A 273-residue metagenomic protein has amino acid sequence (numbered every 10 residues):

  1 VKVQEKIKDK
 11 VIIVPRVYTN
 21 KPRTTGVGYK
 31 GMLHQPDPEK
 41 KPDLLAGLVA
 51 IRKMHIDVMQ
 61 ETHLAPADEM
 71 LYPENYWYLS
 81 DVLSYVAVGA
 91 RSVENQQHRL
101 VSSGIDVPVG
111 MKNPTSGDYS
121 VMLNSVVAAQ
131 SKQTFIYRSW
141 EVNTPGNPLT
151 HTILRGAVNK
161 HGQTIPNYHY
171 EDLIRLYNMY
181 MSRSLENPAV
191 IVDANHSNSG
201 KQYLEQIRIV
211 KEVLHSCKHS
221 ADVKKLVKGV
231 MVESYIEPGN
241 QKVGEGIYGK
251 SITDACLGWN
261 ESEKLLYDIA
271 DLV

Functional and structural regions predicted by a protein language model:
V3-R175, H196-S197, K201-E212, S216-G229 (+2 more regions): Active-site-facing alpha/beta catalytic cores
L176-M181, L185: Redox- and metal-dependent alpha/beta enzyme cores, enriched for Fe-S-associated oxidoreductases and cofactor-handling
E186-V190: Active-site/ligand-binding-proximal alpha/beta "capping" segment
V192, G258: Conserved, mostly hydrophobic/aromatic
L204, T253-C256: Alpha-helix capping and helix-loop boundary segments enriched in small/acidic/polar residues
Q241-T253: Short helix/strand-capping connector loops at secondary-structure junctions
N260-K264, V273: Mid-to-C-terminal alpha-helical segments outside catalytic/metal-binding sites
